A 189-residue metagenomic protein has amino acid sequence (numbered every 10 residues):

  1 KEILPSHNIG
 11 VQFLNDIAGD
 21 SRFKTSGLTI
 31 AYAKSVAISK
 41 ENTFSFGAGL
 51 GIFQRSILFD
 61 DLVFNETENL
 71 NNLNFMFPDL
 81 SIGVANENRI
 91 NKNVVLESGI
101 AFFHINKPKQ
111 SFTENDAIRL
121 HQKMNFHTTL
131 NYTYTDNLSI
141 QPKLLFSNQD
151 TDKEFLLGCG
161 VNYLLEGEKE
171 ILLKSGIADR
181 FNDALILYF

Functional and structural regions predicted by a protein language model:
K1-F189: Subset of outer-membrane beta-barrel
